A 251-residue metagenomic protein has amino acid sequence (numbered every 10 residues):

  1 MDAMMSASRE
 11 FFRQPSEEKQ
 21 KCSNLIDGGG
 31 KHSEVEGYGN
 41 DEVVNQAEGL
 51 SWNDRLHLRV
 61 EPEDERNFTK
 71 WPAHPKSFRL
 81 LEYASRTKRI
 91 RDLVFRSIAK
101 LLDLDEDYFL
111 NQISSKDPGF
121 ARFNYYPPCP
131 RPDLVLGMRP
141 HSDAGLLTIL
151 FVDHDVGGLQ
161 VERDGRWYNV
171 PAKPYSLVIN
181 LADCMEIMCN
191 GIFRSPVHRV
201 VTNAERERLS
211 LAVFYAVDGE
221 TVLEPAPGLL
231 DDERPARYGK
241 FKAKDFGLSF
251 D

Functional and structural regions predicted by a protein language model:
M1-D251: Peripheral, non-catalytic segments flanking oxidoreductase cores
